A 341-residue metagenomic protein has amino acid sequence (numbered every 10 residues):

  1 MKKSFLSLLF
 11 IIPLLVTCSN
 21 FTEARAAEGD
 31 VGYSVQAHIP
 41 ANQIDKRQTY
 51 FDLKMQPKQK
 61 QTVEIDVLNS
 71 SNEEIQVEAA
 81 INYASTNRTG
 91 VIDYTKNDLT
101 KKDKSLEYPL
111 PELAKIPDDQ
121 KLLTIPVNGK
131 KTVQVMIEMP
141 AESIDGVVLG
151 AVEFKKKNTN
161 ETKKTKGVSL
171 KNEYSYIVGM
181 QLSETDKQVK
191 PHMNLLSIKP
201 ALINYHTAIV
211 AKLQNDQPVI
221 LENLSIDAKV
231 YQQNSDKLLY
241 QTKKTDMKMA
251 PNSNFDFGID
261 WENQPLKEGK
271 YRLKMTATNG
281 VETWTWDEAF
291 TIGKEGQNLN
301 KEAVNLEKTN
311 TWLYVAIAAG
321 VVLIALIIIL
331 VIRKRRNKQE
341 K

Functional and structural regions predicted by a protein language model:
L15-A24: C-terminal segment of classical bacterial N-terminal signal peptides
Q36, Q76-R88, D93-K102, F154-K155 (+1 more regions): Short acidic, flexible loop segments centered on an aromatic residue
A37-S71, I75, L122, H192-N204: Beta-sheet-dominated interaction scaffolds and their linkers
R47, P57-E64, K131-V133, D145-A151 (+1 more regions): Short, solvent-exposed loop/turn segments enriched in Ser/Thr/Gly
I75, V148, V152, G269-A277: A short tyrosine-centered beta-strand micro-motif
L99-S143, Q233-L266: Intrinsically disordered, low-complexity Pro/Gly/Ser/Thr-rich segments with frequent PxxP/GP/PP motifs and embedded
S183-A316: Membrane-proximal extracellular "stem/stalk" segments of glycoproteins immediately N-terminal to a transmembrane helix
A318-K341: C-terminal membrane-anchoring or membrane-association module
